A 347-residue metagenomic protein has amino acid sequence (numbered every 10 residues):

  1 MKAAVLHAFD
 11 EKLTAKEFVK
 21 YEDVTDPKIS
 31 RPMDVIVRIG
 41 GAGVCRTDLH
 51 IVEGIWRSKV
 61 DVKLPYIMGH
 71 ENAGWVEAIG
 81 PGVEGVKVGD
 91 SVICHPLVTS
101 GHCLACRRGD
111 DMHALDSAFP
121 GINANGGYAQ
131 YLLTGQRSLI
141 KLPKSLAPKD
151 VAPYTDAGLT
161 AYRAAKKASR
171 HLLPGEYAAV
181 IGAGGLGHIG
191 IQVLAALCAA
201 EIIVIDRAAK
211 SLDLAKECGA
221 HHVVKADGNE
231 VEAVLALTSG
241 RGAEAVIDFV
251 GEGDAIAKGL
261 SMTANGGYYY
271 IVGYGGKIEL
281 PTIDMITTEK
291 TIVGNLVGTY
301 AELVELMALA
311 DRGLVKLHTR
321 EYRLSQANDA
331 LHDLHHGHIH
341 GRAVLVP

Functional and structural regions predicted by a protein language model:
T25-A42, W56-L104, S138, P143-L146: Glycine-rich beta-strand-centered segment in the early N-terminal region that forms part of a ligand/cofactor-binding
R38, A257-S261, Y300-P347: C-terminal hydrophobic helical "lid"/dimerization subdomain of Rossmann-like NAD(P)H-dependent oxidoreductases
D61, S100-I181: NAD(P)H dinucleotide-binding glycine-rich loop of Rossmann-like/cofactor-binding domains, especially the beta1-alpha1
G89, G175, A220, G242-A243 (+2 more regions): Local beta-strand N-terminus motif with an aromatic residue
K144-G228, E232-A233: Mid-domain Rossmann-like dinucleotide-binding core that forms the NAD(H)/NADP(H) cofactor-binding site
S169-P174, L212-T291: Glycine-rich cofactor phosphate-binding loops and adjacent beta1-alpha1 units of small-molecule cofactor enzyme domains
A208, G275, G298: Residues in the short beta-alpha loop(s) of Rossmann-like NAD(P)-binding domains
Y268-Y270, L280-R320: Rossmann-fold dehydrogenase core element
